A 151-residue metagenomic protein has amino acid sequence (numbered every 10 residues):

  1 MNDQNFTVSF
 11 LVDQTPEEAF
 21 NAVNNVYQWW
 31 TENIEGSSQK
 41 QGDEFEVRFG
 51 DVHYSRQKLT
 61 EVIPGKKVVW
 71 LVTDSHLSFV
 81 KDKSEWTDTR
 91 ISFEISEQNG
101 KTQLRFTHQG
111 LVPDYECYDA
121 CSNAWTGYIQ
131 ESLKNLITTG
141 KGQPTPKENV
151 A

Functional and structural regions predicted by a protein language model:
M1-S38: Hydrophobic ligand-binding cavity/cleft-lining segments
N2-Q4, D51, T87: Residue-level preference for beta-strand/loop junctions
S9-D13, E46-R48, K58, E94: Generic structural detector for well-ordered beta-strands
A19-F20, F45, L59, W70 (+3 more regions): Hydrophobic pocket/interface hotspot
T31, E35-S38, H53-G100, Q109: Hydrophobic-ligand binding "helix-grip"
G110-A151: A conserved amphipathic terminal alpha-helix motif
